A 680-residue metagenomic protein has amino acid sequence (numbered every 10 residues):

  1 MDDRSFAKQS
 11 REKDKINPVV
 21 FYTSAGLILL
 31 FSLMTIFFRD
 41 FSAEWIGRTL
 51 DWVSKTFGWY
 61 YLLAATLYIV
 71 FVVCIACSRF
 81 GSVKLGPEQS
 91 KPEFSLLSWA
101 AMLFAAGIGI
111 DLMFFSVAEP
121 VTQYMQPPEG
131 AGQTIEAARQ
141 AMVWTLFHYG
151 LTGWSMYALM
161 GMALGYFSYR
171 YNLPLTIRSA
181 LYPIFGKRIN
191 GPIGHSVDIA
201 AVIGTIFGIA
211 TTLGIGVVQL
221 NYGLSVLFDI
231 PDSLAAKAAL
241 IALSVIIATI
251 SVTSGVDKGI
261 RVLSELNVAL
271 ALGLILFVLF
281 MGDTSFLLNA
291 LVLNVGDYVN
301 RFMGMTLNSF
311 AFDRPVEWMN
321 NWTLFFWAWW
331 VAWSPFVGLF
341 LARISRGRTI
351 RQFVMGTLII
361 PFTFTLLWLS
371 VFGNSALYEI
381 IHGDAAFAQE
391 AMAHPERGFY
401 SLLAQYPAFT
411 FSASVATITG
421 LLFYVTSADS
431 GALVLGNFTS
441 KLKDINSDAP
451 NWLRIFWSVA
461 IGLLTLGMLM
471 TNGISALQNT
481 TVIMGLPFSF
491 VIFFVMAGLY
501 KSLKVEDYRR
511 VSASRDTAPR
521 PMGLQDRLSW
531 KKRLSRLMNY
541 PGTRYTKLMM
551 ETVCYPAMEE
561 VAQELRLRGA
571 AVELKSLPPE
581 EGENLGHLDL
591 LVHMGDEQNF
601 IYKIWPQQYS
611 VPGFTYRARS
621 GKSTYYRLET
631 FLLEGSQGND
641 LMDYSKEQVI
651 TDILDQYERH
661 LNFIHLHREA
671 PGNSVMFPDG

Functional and structural regions predicted by a protein language model:
M1-A137, L276: N-terminal alpha-helical transmembrane segments of multi-pass membrane transport and channel/translocase proteins
D2-R11, E44-L50, C77-L96, V121-W144 (+4 more regions): Flexible loop linkers connecting adjacent transmembrane helices in multi-pass alpha-helical membrane transporters
F6-K13, F38-V53, V72-K91, A141-H148 (+8 more regions): Membrane-water interface regions at transmembrane-helix termini and the short interhelical loops of multi-pass membrane
A7, R11-I36, I69-C74, I108-M113 (+4 more regions): Helix-loop-helix module between adjacent transmembrane segments
R11-V19, S54-W59, E88-A106, M142-L151 (+5 more regions): Transmembrane-helix boundary/entry motifs in multi-pass membrane transporters
K13-I28, G186-H195, D232-T249, T253 (+5 more regions): Loop-to-transmembrane helix boundary motifs in multi-pass membrane proteins
T23, L50, S54-Y60, A64-L67 (+7 more regions): Membrane-interface loop-to-helix entry segments
F115-P127, V278-R301, F362-A393: Extracellular/periplasmic helix-exit of transmembrane alpha-helices
